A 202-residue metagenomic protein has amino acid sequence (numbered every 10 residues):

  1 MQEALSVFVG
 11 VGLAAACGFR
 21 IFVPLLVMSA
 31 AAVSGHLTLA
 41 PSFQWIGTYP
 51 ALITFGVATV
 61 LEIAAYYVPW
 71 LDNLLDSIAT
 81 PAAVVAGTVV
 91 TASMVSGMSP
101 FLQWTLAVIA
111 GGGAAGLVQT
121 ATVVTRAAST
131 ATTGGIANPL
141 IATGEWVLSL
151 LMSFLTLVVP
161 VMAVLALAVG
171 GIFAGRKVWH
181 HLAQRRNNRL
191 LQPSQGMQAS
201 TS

Functional and structural regions predicted by a protein language model:
M1-L5, A31-Y49, V90-L106, T156-A163: Helix-coil boundary and interhelical linker segments in multi-pass alpha-helical membrane proteins
T48, N73-V85, W104-A107: Cytoplasmic-side transmembrane-helix entry/capping segments in multi-pass membrane proteins
F55-A65, G111-T122, I172-R176: Alpha-helical transmembrane segments of multi-pass membrane proteins
V60-N73, V123-S129: C-terminal ends of transmembrane helices
T80-A92, A137-L150: Small-residue-rich segments of transmembrane alpha-helices in multi-pass membrane proteins, especially helix faces
V85-S96, W104-V124, V147: Mid-bilayer segments of alpha-helical transmembrane spans in multi-pass integral membrane proteins that mediate
T105-I109, S129-I141: The feature identifies polytopic integral membrane transport proteins across all domains of life
W179-S202: Short, highly charged, low-complexity non-transmembrane loops/tails of multi-pass membrane proteins
